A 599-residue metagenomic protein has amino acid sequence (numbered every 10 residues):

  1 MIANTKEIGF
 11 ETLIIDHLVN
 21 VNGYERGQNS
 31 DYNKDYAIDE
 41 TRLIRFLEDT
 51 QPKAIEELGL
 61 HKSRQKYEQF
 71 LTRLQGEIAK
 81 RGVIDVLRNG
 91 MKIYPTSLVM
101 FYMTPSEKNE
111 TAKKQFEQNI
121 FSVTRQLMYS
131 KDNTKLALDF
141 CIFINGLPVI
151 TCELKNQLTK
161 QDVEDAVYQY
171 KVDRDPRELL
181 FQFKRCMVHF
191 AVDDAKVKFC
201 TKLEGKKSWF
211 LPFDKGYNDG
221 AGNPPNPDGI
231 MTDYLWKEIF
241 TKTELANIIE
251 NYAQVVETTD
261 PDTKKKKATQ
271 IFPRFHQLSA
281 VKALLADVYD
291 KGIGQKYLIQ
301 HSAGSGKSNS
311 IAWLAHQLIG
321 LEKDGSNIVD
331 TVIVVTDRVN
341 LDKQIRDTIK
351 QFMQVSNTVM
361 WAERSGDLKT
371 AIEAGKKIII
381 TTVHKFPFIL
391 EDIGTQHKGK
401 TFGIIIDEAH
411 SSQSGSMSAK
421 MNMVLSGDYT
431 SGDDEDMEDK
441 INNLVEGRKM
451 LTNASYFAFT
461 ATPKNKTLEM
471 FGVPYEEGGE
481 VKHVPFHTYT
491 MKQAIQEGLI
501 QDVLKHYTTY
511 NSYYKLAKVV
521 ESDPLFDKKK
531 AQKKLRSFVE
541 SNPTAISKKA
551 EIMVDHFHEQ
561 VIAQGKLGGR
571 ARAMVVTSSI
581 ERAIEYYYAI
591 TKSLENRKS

Functional and structural regions predicted by a protein language model:
M1-T331, N340-V355, A374, H384 (+5 more regions): ATP-dependent helicase/translocase motor core
A191, I379-T382, A454-T460: Structural recognition of the conserved hydrophobic beta-strand(s) that form the central parallel beta-sheet of P-loop
N226-T232, K466-R570, Y587-K592: Interdomain helical connector at the RecA1-RecA2 junction of SF1/SF2 helicase-like NTPases
I299-S302, D330-R338, G568-S579: Conserved RecA-like ASCE P-loop NTPase motor core of nucleic-acid helicases/translocases
K350-E391: Inter-Walker segment of RecA-like/P-loop motor cores
K376-E408, S412-M423, T430, M437-E446: Conserved RecA-like ASCE ATPase "motif II neighborhood" in helicase/translocase motors
S414-V503: Post-DEXD/H (motif II) to motif III coupling segment of the RecA-like Helicase ATP-binding lobe
I580-S599: Conserved helicase motor "Helicase C" RecA-like lobe of SF1/SF2 P-loop NTPases
